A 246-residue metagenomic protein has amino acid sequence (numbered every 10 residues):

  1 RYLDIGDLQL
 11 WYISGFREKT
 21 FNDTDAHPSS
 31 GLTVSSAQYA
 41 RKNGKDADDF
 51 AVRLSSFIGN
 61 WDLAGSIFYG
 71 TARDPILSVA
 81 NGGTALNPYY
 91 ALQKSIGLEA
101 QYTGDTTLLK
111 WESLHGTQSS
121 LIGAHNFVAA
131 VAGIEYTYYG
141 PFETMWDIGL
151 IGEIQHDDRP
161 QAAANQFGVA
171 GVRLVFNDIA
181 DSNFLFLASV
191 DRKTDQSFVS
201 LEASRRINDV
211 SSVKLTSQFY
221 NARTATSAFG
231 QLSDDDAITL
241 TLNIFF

Functional and structural regions predicted by a protein language model:
R1-Y2, V52-S56, L98-Y102, A132-Y136 (+4 more regions): Residues on the lipid-exposed face of transmembrane beta-strands in outer-membrane beta-barrel proteins
I5-L10, N60-L63, T106-K110, P141-L150 (+2 more regions): Repeated loop/turn-to-beta-strand initiation elements of outer-membrane beta-barrel proteins
L10-S14, G65-Y69, W111-H115, L150-H156 (+3 more regions): Transmembrane beta-barrel strands of outer-membrane/channel proteins
T20, D25-N126: Surface-exposed beta-loop-beta
F21-H27, P75-G83, S120-F127, R159-N165 (+3 more regions): Outer-membrane beta-barrel translocator domains and adjoining extracellular loop/strand segments of Gram-negative
D46-F50, L92-I96, T103, A124-A130 (+3 more regions): Residues that define the transmembrane beta-barrel architecture of outer-membrane proteins
A132-F198: C-terminal structural cap/anchor segments
V210, F219, L232-F246: Outer-membrane beta-barrel "beta-signal"
